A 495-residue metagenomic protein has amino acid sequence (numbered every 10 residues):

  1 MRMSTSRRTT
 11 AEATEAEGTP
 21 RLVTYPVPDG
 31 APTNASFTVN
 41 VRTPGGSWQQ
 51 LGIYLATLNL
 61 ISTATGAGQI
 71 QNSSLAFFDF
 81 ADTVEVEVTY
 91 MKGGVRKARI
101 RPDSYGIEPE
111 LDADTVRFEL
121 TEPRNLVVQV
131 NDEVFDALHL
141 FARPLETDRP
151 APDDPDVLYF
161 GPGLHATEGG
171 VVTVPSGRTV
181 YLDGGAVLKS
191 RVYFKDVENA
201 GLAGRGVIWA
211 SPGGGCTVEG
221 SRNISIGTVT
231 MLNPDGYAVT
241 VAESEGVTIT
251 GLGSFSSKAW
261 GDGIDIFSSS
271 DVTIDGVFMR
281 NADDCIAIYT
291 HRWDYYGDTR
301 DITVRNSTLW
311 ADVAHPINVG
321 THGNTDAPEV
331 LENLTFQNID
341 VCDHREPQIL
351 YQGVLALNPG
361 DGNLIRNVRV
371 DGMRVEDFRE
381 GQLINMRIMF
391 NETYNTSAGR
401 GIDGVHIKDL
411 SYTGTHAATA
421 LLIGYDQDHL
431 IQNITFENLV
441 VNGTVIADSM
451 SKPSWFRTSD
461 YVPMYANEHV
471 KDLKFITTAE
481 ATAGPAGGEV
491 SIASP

Functional and structural regions predicted by a protein language model:
S4-P152: Beta-strand-enriched, solvent-exposed domains that form extended recognition/catalytic surfaces
A76-F78, V116-L120, H165-R178, V187-A203 (+6 more regions): Extracellular beta-strand-rich solenoid/capping regions of secreted or surface-exposed proteins that bind or remodel
E133, A142-R178: N-terminal domain-start segments of secreted/luminal proteins
E168-V171, K189-Y193, S211-G215, P234-V241 (+9 more regions): Short glycine/acidic-rich loop motifs that flank beta-strands on beta-rich extracellular proteins
G177-T179, G184, E198-I208, R222-N233 (+7 more regions): Right-handed parallel beta-helix
T217, R292-Y295, N324-D326, E392: Short, small-residue-enriched loops and turns at beta-alpha junctions that line or gate enzyme active sites
R345-S494: Extracellular beta-rich repeat passengers
